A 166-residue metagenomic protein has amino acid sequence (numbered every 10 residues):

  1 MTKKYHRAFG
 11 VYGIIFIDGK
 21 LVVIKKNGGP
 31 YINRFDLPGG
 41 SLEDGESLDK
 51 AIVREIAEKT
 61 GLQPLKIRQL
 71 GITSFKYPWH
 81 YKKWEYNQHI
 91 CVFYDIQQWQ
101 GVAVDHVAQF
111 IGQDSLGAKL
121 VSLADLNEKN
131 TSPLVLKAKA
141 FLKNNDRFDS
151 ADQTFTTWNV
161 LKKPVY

Functional and structural regions predicted by a protein language model:
M1-L21, C91-D95: Conserved N-terminal beta-strand and adjoining loop/helix that marks the start of the Nudix/MutT-like hydrolase domain
F9, Y31-N33, Q88: Exposed loop/turn and edge beta-strand positions of beta-sandwich/beta-sheet ligand-binding modules
K20-E58: Conserved Nudix-box catalytic region and its N-terminal flanking loop in Nudix hydrolases and closely related
I24, L70, V121: Hydrophobic residues at beta-strand termini and immediately following loops that shape nucleotide-binding pockets
K26-G28, I72, W99: Histidine- and/or cysteine-centered catalytic micro-motif in compact active-site loops
P30, F35, A103, Q109-Y166: Nudix hydrolase/Nudix homology domain
L42-L65, K76-T131: Unchanged
L70-K76: Generic short beta-strand segments
